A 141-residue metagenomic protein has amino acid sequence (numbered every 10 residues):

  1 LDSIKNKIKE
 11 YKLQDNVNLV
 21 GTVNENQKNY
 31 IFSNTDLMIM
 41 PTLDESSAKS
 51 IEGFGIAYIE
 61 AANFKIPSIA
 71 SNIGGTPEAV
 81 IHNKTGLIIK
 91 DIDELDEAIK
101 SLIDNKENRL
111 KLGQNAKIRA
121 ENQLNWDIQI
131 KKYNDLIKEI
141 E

Functional and structural regions predicted by a protein language model:
S3-N26: Nucleotide-activated donor-binding/catalytic signature segment of Leloir-type glycosyltransferases, i.e., the conserved
T22-V23, Y30-T35: Short alpha-helical donor nucleotide-sugar binding micro-motif in glycosyltransferases
N26-Q27, E94: Short acidic active-site motifs
S33-I51, I66: Acidic donor-binding loop of glycosyltransferase active sites
K49, A70-N83, L87-I89: Short acidic/histidine- and often glycine-rich active-site loop of Leloir-type glycosyltransferases that engages
Y58, A62-N63, P67-A70, V80: Short hydrophobic beta-strand element within catalytic cores of glycosyltransferases and related nucleotide-activated
H82-D93, S101-E107: Conserved acidic donor-binding segment of nucleotide-sugar-dependent glycosyltransferases
S101, N108-Q123, Q129-D135: A short, well-ordered alpha-helix in the C-terminal region of glycosyltransferases
